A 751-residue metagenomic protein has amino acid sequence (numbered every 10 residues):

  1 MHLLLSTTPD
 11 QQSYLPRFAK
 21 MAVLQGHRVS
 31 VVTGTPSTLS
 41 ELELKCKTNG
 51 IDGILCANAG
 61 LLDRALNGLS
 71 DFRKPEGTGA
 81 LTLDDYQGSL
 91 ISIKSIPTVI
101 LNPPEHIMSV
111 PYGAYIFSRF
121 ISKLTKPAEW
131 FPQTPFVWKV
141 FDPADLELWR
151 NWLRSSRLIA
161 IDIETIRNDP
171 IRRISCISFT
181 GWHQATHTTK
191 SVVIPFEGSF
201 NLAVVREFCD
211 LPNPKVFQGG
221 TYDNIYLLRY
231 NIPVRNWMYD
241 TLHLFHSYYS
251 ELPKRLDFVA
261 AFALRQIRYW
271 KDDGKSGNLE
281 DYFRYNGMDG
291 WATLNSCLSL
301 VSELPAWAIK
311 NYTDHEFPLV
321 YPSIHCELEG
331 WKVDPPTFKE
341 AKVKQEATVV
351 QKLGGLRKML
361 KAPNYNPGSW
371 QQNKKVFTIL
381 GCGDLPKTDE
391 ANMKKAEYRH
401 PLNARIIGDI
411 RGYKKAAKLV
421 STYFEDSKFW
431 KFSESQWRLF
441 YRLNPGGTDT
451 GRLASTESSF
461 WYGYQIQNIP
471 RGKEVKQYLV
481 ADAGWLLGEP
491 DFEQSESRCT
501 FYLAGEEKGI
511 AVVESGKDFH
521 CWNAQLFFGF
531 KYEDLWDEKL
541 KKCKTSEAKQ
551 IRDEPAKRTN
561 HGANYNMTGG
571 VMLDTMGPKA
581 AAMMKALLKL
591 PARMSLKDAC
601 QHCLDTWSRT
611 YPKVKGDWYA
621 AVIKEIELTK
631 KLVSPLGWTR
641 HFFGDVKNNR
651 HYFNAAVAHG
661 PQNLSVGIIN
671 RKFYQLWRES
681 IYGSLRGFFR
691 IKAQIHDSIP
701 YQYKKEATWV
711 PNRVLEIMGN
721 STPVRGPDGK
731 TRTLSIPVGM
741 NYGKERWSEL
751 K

Functional and structural regions predicted by a protein language model:
M1-L4, Q11-V31, F131-F258, F262 (+2 more regions): Conserved RNase H-like, two-metal-ion catalytic cores of nucleic-acid enzymes
M1-P132: A polyanion-binding, active-site-adjacent surface
L66-G88, K94-H106, T180-W182, G220-N278 (+1 more regions): Metal-dependent phosphoesterase core characteristic of DEDDh/y 3'-5' exonuclease domains
I91, P322, L487-P490, T545: Catalytic phosphate/metal-binding cores of nucleic-acid and nucleotide-processing enzymes, i.e., regions that mediate
K126-I194, A263, I267-W270, K275-R471 (+8 more regions): Conserved "right-hand" nucleotidyltransferase catalytic core of DNA-directed polymerases
Y321-L328, C382-G383, Y441, P445-T448 (+3 more regions): Conserved catalytic core of nucleic-acid polymerases
A580, E716-P727: A common structural junction motif
E706-R713: Short, conserved charged micro-motifs
